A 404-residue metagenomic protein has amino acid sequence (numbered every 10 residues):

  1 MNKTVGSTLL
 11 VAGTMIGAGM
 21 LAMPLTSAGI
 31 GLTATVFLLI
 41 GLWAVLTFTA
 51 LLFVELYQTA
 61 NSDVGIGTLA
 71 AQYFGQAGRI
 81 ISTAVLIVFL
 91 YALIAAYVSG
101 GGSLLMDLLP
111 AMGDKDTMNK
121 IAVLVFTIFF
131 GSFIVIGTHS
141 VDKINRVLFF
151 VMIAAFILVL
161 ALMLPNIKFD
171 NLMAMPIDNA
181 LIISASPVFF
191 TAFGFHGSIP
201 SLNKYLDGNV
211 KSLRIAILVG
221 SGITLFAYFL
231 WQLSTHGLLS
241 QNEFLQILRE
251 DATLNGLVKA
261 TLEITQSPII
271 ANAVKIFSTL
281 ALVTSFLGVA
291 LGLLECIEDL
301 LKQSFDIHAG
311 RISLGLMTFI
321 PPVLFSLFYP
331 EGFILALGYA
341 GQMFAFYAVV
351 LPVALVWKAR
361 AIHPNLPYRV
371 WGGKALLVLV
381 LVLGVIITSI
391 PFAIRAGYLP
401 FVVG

Functional and structural regions predicted by a protein language model:
M1-L25, I30, T47-L51, D63 (+5 more regions): Membrane-interface "cap" regions at the ends of multi-pass membrane proteins
N2-V11, G75-F89, P176-S186, E263-A281 (+1 more regions): Select transmembrane alpha-helical segments in multipass membrane proteins
T8-M15, T83-L86, L108-G137, V151-V159 (+4 more regions): Transmembrane alpha-helical segments of multi-pass small-molecule transport proteins
F48-T59, D63-G113, K275-D299: Hydrophobic transmembrane alpha-helices that form the core helical bundles of multi-pass secondary transporters
V64-Q76, G222-L282, Q303: TM-loop-TM module centered on a large, flexible mid-protein loop between adjacent transmembrane helices in multi-pass
S103-D107, F126-L148, Y205, S326-L335: Membrane-water interface regions at transmembrane-helix termini and the short interhelical loops of multi-pass membrane
G113-V125, H139, R146-K259: Helix-loop-helix junctions that connect adjacent transmembrane segments in multi-pass membrane transporters
N119, P176, L294, L301 (+3 more regions): C-terminal membrane-solvent junction of multi-pass transporters and transport-like membrane proteins
